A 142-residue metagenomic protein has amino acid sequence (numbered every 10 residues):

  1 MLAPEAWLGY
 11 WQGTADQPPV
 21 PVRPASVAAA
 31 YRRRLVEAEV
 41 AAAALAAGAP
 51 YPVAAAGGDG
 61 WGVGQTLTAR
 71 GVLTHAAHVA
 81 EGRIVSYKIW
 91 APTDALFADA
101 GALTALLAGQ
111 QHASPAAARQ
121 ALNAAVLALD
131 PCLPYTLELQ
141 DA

Functional and structural regions predicted by a protein language model:
M1-A142: Metal/cofactor-centered catalytic core regions of large enzymes
